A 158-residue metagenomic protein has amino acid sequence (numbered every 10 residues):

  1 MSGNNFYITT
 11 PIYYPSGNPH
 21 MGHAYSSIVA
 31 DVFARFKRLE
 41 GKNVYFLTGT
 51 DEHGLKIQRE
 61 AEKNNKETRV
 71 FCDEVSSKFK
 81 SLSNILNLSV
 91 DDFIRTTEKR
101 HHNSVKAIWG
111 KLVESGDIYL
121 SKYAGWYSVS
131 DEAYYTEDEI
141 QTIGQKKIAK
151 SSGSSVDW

Functional and structural regions predicted by a protein language model:
M1-W158: N-terminal, positively charged nucleic-acid-binding surface of large information/translation enzymes
